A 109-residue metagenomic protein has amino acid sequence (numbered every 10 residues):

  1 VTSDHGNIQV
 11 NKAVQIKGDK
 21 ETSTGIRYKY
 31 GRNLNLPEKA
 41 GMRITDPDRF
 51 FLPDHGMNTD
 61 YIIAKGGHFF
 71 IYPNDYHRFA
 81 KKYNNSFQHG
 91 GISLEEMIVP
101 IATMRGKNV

Functional and structural regions predicted by a protein language model:
V1-V109: Feature captures the catalytic ectodomains and active-site-proximal regions of enzymes that hydrolyze or transfer
